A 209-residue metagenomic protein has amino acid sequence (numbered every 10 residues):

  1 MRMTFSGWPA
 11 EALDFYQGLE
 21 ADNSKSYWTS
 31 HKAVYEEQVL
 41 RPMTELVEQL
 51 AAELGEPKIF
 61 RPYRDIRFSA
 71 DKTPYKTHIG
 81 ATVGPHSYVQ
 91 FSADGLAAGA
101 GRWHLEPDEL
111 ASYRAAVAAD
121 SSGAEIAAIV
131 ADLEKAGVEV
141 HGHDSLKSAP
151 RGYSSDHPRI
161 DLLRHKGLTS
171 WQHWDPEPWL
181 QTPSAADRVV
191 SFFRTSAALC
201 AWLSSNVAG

Functional and structural regions predicted by a protein language model:
R2-G18, S122, E139-G209: Long, solvent-exposed, polar/charged low-complexity segments
E11-A12, Q17-P62: Active-site acidic/histidine clusters and adjacent loop/turn architecture that either coordinate catalytic ions
K32-Y35, R102, A111-A118, W179-A185: Short histidine-centered catalytic/ligand-binding loop motif
A51-S69, Y113-A116, G123-A128: Short, intrinsically disordered, low-complexity segments enriched in Ser/Thr and Pro
L54-Q90: Hydrophobic/aromatic-rich structural module bridging two neighboring secondary-structure elements via a short loop
R64-I66, P85, A93, R102-H104 (+1 more regions): Short, flexible loop/turn elements at secondary-structure junctions
K76-G80, H86, G95-A97, H165-T169: Broad gene-expression machinery/nucleic-acid interaction feature
D94-A97, G101-Y153: Compact, glycine/acidic-enriched structural inserts
